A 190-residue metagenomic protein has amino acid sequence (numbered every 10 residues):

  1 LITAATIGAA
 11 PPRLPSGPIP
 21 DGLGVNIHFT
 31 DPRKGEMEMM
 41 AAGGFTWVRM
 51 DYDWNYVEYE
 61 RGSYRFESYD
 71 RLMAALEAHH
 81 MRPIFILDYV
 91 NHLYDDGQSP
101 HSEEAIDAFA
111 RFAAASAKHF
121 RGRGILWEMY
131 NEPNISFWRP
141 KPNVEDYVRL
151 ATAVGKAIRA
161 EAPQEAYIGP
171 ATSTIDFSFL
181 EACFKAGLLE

Functional and structural regions predicted by a protein language model:
L1-A4: Bacterial N-terminal signal peptides
T6-G8, E77: Compositionally biased non-globular segments, especially hydrophobic aliphatic-rich helices of signal peptides
A9-D53: Boundary/entry segment of secreted carbohydrate-active catalytic domains
E36-L188: Substrate-binding cleft and catalytic face of glycoside hydrolase catalytic domains, especially the flexible beta-alpha
